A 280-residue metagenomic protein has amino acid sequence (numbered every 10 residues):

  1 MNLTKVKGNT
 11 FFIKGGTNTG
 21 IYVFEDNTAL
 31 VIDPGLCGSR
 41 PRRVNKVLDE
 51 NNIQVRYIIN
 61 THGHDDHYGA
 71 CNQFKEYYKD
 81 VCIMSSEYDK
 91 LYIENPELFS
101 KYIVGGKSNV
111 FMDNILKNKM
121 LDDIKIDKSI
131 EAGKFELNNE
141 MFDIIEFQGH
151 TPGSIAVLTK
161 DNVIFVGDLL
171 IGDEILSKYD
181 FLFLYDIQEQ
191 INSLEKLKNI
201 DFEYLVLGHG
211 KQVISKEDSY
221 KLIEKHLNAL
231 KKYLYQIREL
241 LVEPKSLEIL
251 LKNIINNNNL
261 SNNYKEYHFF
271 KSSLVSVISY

Functional and structural regions predicted by a protein language model:
M1-N51, A156-G167: Conserved beta-strand hairpin/beta-sheet module of binuclear metal-dependent hydrolase folds, prominently
T10, N27, Y88, G133 (+2 more regions): Well-ordered beta-strand scaffold positions
A29, I58, C82, I164 (+1 more regions): Hydrophobic "anchor" residues on beta-strands that sit immediately upstream of conserved functional sites
L30-D33, Y57-N60, E146: Short catalytic-loop micro-motif centered on adjacent basic/acidic residues
L36-G38, K134, M141-L234: Metallo-beta-lactamase
G38-F135: Active-site HxH/HxHxD metal-binding segment of metal-dependent hydrolases
Q236-Y280: C-terminal regulatory/interaction regions
